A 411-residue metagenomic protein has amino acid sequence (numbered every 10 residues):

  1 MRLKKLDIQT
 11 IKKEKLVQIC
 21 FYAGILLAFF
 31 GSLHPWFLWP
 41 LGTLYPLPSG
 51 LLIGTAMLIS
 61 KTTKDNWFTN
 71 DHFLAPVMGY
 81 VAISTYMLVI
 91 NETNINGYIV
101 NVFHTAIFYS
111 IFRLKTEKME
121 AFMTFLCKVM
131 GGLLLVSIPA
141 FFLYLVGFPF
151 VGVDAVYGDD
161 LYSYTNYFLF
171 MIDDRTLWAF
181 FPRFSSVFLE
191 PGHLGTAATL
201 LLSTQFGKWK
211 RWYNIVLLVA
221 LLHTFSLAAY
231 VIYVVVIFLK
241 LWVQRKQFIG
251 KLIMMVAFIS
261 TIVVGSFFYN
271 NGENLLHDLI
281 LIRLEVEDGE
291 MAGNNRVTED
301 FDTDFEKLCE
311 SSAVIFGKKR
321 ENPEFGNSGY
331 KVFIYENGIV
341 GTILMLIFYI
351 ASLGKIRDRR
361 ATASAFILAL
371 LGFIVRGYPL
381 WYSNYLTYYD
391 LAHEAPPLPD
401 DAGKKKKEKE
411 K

Functional and structural regions predicted by a protein language model:
R2-K64, A82-M87, L368-L371, S383-D390: N-terminal signal-anchor transmembrane segment
I53-M57, A365-F373, P379-K411: Transmembrane alpha-helices of multi-pass inner-membrane enzymes
A56-K61, V89-L143, M345-A351, K355: Transmembrane alpha-helical segments and their membrane-water interfaces
V81, A121-M171: Hydrophobic alpha-helical transmembrane segments
C127-F148, T176-F225, V231-W242: Alpha-helical transmembrane segments of multi-pass inner-membrane proteins
P139-L145, Q244-E287, E306, E310: A membrane-periplasm/extracellular boundary helix in multi-pass inner-membrane enzymes that assemble envelope glycans
V234-L241, G250-I253, E336-I374, H393-A395: Hydrophobic transmembrane alpha-helices and their immediate junctions
G289-F325, I339-T342: TM-adjacent membrane-interface loops and short helices in multi-pass inner/ER membrane proteins
